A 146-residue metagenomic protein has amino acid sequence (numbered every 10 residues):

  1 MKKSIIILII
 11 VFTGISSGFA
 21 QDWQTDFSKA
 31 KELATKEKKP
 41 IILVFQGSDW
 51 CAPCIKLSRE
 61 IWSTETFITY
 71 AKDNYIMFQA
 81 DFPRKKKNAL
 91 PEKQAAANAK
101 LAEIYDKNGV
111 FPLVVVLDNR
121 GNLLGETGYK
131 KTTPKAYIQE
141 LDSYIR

Functional and structural regions predicted by a protein language model:
S4-I15: Sec-dependent N-terminal signal peptides
F19-Q21: Boundary of Sec targeting at the N-terminus
W23-I41, A71: A short beta-strand-turn-helix
W23-Q24, F67-A96: Thiol-based oxidoreductase modules, predominantly thioredoxin-like and allied folds used for disulfide exchange
E37-C51: Short active-site neighborhood of thiol/selenol oxidoreductases, capturing the structured segment around
C51-C54, V114: The canonical Cys-X-X-Cys-His
C54-K72: Typically the conserved alpha-helix immediately C-terminal to a functionally engaged Cys/Sec in thioredoxin-like
E103-I104, N108-R146: Non-catalytic, surface beta->alpha helical segment in thiol-disulfide oxidoreductase systems
